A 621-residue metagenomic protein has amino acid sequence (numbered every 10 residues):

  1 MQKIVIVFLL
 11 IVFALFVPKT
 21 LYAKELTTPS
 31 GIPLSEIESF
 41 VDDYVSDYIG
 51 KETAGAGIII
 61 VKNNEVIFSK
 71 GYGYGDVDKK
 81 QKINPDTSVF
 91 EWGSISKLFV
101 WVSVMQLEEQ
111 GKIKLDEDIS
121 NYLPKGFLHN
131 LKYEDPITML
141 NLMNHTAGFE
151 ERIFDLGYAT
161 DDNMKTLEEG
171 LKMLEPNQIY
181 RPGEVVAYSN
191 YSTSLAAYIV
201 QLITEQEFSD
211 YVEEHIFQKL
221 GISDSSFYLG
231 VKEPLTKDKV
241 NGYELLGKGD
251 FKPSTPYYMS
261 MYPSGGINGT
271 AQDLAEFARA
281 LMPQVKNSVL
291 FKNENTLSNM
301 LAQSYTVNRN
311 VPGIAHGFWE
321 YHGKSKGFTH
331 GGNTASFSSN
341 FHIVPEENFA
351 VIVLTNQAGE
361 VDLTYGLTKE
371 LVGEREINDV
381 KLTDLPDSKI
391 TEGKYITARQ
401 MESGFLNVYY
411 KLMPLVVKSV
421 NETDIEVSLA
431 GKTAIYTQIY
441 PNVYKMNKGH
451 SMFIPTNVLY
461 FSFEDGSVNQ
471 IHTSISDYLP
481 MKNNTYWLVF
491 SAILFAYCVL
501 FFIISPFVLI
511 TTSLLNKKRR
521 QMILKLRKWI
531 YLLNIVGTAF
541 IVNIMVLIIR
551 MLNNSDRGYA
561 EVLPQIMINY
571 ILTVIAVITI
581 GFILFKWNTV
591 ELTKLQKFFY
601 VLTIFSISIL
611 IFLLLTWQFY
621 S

Functional and structural regions predicted by a protein language model:
M1-I6: Positively charged n-region of N-terminal signal peptides that target proteins for export
V7-F16: Bacterial N-terminal signal peptides
A23-K70, Q206, E213, T255-Q521: Catalytic loop of the DD-peptidase/beta-lactamase superfamily, centered on the K-T-G motif and neighboring
S30-F90, K112-K114, F127-H129, E169-N177: Short, conserved catalytic-motif segment at the N-terminal edge
N64, E91-D116, T193-Q201, L274 (+1 more regions): Active-site SXXK
Y72, D76, L131-P345: Short, surface-exposed loop or secondary-structure junction motifs that flank catalytic or metal-binding residues
L115-N130, L220: Short, glycine/proline-biased beta-turn/loop segments that scaffold the active-site neighborhood
N516-S621: Alpha-helical transmembrane segments forming the membrane-embedded cores of inner-membrane proteins across
